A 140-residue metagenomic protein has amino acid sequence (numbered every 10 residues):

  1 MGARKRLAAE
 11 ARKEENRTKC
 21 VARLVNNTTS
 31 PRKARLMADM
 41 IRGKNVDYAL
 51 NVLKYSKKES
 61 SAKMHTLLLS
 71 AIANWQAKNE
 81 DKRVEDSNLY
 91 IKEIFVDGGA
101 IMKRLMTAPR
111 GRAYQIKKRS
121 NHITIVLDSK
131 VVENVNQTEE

Functional and structural regions predicted by a protein language model:
G2-V25, L36, M40, V46-E140: Structured, basic alpha/beta domains of bacterial-type, RNA-associated proteins
